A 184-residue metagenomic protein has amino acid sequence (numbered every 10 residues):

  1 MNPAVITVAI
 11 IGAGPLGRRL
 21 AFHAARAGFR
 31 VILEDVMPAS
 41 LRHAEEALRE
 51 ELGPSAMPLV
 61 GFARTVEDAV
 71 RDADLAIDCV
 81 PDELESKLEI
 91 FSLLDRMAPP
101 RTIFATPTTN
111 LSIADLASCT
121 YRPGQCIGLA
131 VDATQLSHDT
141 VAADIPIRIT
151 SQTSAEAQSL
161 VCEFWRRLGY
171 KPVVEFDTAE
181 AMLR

Functional and structural regions predicted by a protein language model:
M1-P54, L136: NAD(P)+-binding Rossmann beta1-loop-alpha1 motif at the extreme N-terminus of oxidoreductases
V8, A21, R26, M57-D78 (+2 more regions): Amphipathic alpha-helical segments at domain termini/boundaries
I11, A63, C79, T106-P107 (+1 more regions): Structural motif
G17-R19, E85-E89, L111-I113: Short glycine/serine/threonine-rich phosphate/pyrophosphate-binding segments that cradle anionic phosphate groups
V36-A39, G53-I103: Rossmann-like NAD(P)-binding element
A44, L48, L94, L116-A117: Hydrophobic packing residues within well-ordered alpha-helices of enzyme cores
I103-D177: Rossmann-fold dinucleotide-binding core
D177-R184: Glycine-rich phosphate/pyrophosphate-binding loop and the adjoining helix
